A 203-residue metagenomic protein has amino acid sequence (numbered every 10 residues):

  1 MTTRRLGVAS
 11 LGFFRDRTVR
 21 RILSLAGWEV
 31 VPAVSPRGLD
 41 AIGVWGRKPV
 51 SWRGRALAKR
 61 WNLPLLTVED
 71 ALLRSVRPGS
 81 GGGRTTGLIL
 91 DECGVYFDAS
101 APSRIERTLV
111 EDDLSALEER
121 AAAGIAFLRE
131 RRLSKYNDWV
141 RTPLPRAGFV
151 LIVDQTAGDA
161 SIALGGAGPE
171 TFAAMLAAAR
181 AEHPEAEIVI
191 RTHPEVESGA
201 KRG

Functional and structural regions predicted by a protein language model:
M1, G12, G43, L151-T156 (+2 more regions): Functional cation/ligand-contacting sites centered on basic and imidazole/sulfhydryl donors
M1-R55, A157-D159: N-terminal pre-catalytic "stem/leader" segment of glycosyltransferase-like enzymes
A9, D40, A58, V140-P145 (+5 more regions): The feature primarily captures lumenal catalytic ectodomains of type II secretory-pathway glycosyltransferases
R15-R20, R47, S51-K59, V76-S80 (+2 more regions): A short acidic (Asp/Glu
R20, A56, A167-E182: Histidine-anchored nucleotide/phosphate-binding helix
V34-R84: Extended catalytic core of nucleotide-activated donor transferases of GT-like folds
L73-G166: A nucleotide-sugar donor-handling region in carbohydrate enzymes
L176-G203: Catalytic donor nucleotide-activated moiety binding site of glycosyltransferases and closely related
